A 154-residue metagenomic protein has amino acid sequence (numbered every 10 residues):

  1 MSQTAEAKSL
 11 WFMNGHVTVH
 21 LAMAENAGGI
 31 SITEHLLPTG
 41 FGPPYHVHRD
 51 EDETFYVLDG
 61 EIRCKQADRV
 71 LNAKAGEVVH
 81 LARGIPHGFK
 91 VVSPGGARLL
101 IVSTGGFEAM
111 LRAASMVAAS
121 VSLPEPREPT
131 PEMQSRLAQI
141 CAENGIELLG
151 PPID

Functional and structural regions predicted by a protein language model:
M1-I30, L123-D154: A short, N-terminal "cap"/entry segment at the start of jelly-roll beta-barrel domains of the cupin/DSBH fold
T18-V19, T33-H48: Conserved short histidine dyad/triad with adjacent acidic residue
V19, I32-E34, T54, V70 (+2 more regions): Conserved hydrophobic/aromatic beta-strand scaffold that supports enzyme active sites
L21-A24, P44-R49, K90-V92: Short histidine-centered beta-strand/loop micro-motifs that create catalytic or ligand/metal-coordination sites
E25, E61, D68-P86: Short acidic-glycine-tyrosine-enriched beta hairpin
N26, R63, R83-A109: Ligand-binding loop in jelly-roll beta-barrel domains
D50-D52, Y56-I62, G76: Glycine- and acidic-residue-biased ligand/ion/polar-headgroup-sensing regions
P94-I140: A contiguous, mid-protein "functional segment" used to position or interact with cofactors/ions or partner subunits
